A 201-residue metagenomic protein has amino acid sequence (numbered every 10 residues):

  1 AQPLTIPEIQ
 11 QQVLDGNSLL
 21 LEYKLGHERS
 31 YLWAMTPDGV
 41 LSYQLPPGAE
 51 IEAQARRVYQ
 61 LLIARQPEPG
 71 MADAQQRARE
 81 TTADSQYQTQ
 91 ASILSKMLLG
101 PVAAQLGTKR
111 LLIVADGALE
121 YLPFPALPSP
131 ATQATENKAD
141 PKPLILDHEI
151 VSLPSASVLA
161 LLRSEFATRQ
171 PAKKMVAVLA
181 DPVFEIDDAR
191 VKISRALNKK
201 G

Functional and structural regions predicted by a protein language model:
A1, E28-R110, A126-G201: Peri-functional-center coupling elements
A1-Y23: Coiled-coil termination/hinge junctions
D15-N17, E22, L98-P101, P123: Glycine-centered secondary-structure boundary/capping sites
L19, R110-L111: Structural motif
L21, A115, K138-A139: Scaffold/interface architecture of coatomer-like assemblies
K24, V114-D116, V178-A180: Short beta-strand segments
A118-Y121: Short, active-site-adjacent cap segments at secondary-structure transitions
